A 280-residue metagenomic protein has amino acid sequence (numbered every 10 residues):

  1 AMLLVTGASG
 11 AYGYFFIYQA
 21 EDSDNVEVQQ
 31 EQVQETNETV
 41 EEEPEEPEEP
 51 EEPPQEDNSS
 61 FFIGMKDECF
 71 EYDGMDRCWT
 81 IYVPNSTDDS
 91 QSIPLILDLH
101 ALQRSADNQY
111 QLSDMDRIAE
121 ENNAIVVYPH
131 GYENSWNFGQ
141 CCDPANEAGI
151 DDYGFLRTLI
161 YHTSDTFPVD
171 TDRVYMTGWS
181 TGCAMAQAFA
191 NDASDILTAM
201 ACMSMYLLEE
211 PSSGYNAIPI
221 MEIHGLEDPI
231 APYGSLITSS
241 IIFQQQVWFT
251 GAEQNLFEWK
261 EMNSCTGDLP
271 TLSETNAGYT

Functional and structural regions predicted by a protein language model:
T6-Y18, D24-Q34, E38-L95, D107-Y110 (+5 more regions): A domain-start/cap signature at the N-terminus of enzymes
N85-Q91, N137-T181: Gly/Ser-rich "nucleophile elbow"/oxyanion-hole loop immediately N-terminal to the catalytic nucleophile in hydrolases
I96-D98, V126, I220: Hydrophobic beta-strand anchors of alpha/beta hydrolase catalytic cores
L97-L99, P129, M203: Alpha/beta-hydrolase
A101-S105, N134: Serine-hydrolase catalytic-loop signature spanning alpha/beta hydrolases and amidase-signature enzymes
N122-N134: Conserved alpha/beta-hydrolase
E222-H224: Short beta-strand/loop motif that positions the catalytic acidic residue of the alpha/beta-hydrolase fold
Q244-Y279: Acidic, glycine-rich loop-and-strand cores that form catalytic or ligand-binding grooves in diverse globular domains
